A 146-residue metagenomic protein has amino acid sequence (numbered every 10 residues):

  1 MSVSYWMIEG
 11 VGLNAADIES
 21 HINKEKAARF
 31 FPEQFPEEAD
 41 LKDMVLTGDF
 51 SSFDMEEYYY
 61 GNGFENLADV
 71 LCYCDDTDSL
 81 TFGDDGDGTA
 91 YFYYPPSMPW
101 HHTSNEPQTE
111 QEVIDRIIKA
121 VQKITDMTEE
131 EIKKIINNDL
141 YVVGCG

Functional and structural regions predicted by a protein language model:
M1-D126, E130, K134, G146: Acidic (Asp/Glu-rich) sequence patches and key acidic residues that form negatively charged surfaces used
N138-Y141: Glycine-rich, aromatic-bearing surface loops/beta-hairpins
